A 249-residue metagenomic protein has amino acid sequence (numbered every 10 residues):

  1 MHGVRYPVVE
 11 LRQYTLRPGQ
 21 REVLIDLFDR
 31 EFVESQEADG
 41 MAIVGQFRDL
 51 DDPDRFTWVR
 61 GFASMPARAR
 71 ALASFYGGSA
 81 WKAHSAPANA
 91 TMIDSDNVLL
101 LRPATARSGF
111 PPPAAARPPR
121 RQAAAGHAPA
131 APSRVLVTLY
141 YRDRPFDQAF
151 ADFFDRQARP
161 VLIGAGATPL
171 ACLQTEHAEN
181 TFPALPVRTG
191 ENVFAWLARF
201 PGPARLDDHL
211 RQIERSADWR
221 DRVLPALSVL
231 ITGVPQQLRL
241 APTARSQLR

Functional and structural regions predicted by a protein language model:
M1-P7, A130-A131: Extreme N-terminus of proteins, especially the signal/transit-peptide cleavage junction and the first residues
H2-V4, V23-G45, D52, G61-A104 (+3 more regions): An amphipathic, aromatic/His-enriched active-site/gating alpha helix that lines ligand/cofactor pockets
L11-P18, V23, T105-P203, P242-R249: Surface-exposed interaction/gating patches
F47-D49, T175: Short, solvent-exposed loop/turn elements at beta->coil junctions and helix N-caps that rim active or binding pockets
D51-D54, E179: Short acidic/glycine-enriched loop/turn segments that link adjacent beta-strands
